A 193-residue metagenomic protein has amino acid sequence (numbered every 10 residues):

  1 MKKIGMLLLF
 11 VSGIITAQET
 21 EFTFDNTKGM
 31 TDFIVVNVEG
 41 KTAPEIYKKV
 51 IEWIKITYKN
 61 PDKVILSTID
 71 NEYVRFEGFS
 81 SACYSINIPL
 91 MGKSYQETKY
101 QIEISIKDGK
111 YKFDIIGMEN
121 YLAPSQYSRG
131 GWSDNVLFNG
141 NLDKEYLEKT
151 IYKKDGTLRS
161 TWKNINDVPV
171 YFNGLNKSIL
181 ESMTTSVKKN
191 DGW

Functional and structural regions predicted by a protein language model:
M1-I4, G192-W193: Short, Lys/Arg-enriched, disordered terminal segments
K3-G13: Sec-dependent N-terminal signal peptides
A17-W193: Ser/Thr-rich, low-complexity intrinsically disordered terminal regions
